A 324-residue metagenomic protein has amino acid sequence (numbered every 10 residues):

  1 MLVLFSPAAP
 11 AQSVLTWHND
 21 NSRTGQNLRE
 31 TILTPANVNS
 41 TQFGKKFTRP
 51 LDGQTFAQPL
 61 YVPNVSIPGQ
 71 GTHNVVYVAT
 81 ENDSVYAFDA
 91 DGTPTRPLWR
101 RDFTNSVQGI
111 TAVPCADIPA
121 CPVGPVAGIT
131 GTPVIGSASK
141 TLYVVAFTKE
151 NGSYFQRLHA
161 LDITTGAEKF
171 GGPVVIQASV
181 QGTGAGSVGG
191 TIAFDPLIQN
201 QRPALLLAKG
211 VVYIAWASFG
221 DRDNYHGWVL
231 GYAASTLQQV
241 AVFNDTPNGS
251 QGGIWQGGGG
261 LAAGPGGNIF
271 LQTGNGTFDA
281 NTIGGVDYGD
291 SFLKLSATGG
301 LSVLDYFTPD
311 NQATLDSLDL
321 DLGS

Functional and structural regions predicted by a protein language model:
M1-L2: Sec-dependent signal peptide recognition, specifically the positively charged N-region followed immediately by
S6-A9: N-terminal signal peptide c-region/cleavage motif recognized by signal peptidases
Q12-S324: Mobile, glycine-rich extracellular loop/lid and propeptide segments that shape or gate substrate/ligand access
